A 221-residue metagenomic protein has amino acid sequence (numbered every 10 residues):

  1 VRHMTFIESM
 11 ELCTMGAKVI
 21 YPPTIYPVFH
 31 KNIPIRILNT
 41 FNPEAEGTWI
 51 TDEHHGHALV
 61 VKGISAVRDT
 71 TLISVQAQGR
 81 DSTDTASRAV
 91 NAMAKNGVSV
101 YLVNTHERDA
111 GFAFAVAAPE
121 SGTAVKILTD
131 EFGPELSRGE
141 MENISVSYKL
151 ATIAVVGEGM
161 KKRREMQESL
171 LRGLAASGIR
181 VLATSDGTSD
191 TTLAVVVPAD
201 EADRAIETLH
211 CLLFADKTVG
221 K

Functional and structural regions predicted by a protein language model:
V1-T188, T192-K221: C-terminal catalytic "cap/lid" subdomain
